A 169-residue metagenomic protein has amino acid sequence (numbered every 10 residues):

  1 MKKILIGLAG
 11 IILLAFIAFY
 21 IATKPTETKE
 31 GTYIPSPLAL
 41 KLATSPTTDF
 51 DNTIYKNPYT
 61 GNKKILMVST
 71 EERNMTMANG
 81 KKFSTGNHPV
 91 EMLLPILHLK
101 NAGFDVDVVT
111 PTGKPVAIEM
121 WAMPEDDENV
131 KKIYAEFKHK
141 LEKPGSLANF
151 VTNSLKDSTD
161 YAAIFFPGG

Functional and structural regions predicted by a protein language model:
K3-G169: Extended, subdomain-level signal for the structured scaffold at the beginning of enzyme domains
